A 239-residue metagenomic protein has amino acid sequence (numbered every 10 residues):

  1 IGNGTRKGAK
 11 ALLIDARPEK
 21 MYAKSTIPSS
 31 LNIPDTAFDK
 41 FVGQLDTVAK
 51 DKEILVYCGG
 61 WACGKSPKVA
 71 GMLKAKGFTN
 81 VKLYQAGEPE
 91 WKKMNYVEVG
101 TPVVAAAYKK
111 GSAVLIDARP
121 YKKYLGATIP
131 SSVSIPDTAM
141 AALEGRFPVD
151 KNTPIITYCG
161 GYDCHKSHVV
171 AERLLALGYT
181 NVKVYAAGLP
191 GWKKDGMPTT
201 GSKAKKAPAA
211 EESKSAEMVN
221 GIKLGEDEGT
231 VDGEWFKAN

Functional and structural regions predicted by a protein language model:
I1-K20: Mature N-terminal segment immediately following signal peptide/propeptide cleavage in secreted/periplasmic
K20-V56, G60-V114, A118-T157, G161-N239: Rhodanese-like catalytic fold shared by cysteine-dependent sulfurtransferases and DSP/PTP-type phosphatases
